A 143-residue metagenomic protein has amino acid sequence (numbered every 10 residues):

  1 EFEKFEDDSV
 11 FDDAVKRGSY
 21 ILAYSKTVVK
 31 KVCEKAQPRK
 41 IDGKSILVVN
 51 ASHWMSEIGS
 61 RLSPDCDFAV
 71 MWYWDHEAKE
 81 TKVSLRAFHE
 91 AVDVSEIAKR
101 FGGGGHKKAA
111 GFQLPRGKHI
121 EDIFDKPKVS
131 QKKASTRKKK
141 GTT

Functional and structural regions predicted by a protein language model:
E1-A36: Hydrophobic, aromatic-enriched interface-forming segments
K26-T143: Gly/His-enriched, cation/cofactor- and phosphate-binding structural elements
